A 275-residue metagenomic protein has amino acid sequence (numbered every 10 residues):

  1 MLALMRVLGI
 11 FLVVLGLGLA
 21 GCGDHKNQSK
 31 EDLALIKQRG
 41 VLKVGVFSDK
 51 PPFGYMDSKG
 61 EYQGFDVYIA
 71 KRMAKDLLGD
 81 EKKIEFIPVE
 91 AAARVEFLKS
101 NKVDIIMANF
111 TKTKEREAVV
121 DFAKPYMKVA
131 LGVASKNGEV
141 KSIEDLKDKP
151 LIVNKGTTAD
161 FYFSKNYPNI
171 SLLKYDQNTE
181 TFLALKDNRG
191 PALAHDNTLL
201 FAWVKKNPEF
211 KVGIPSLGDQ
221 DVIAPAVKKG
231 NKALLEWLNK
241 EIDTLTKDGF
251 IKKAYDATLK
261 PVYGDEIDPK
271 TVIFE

Functional and structural regions predicted by a protein language model:
G18-G21: C-terminal motif of bacterial Sec signal peptides marking the signal peptidase cleavage site
G23-K26, Y68, R72-D76, K149 (+3 more regions): Extended ligand-binding regions for polar small-molecule ligands
D24-N27, K37, F161-Y175, K211-S216 (+1 more regions): Ligand-binding clefts/hinges and TM-proximal coupling segments of bilobed small-molecule sensing domains
N27-I106: Extracytoplasmic small-molecule ligand-binding "clamshell" domains of the periplasmic binding protein/Venus flytrap
S29-E31, I84-E96, G138, L173-L183 (+2 more regions): Short helix-initiation/N-cap motifs at beta->coil->alpha
S48, M127-N137, N197, F201-I242 (+1 more regions): Periplasmic-binding protein-like
K71, K83-D145: Acidic, polar ligand-binding/catalytic clefts
A93, F110-A118, Y162-K165, K186-Q220: A ligand-binding cleft/hinge motif common to bilobed small-molecule-binding domains
